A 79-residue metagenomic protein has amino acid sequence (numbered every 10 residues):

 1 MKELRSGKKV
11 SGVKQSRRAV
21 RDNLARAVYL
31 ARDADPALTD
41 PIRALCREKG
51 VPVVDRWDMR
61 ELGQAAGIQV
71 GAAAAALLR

Functional and structural regions predicted by a protein language model:
M1-L24, D33-D35: Ribosome large-subunit tunnel/peptidyl-transferase-proximal elements
R18-R21, A44, A66-G67: Short secondary-structure boundary/capping segments within folded domains
D22, A34-E61: Feature captures the catalytic cores and cofactor-binding loops of soluble hydro-lyases/lyases that act on carboxylate
G50-R79: C-terminal structural segments of small proteins and small subunits
